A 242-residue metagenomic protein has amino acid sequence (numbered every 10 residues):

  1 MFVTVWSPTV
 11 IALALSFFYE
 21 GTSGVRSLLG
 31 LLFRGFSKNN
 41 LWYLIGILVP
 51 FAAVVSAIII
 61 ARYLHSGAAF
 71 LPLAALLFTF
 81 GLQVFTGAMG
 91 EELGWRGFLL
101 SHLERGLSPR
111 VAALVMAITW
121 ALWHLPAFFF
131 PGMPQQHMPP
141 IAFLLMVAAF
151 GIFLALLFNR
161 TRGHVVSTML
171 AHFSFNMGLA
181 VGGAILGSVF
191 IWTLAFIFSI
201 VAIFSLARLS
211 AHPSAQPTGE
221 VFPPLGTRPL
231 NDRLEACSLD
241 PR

Functional and structural regions predicted by a protein language model:
M1-I45, I60-L73, L157-G163, L206-E220: Membrane-helix interface linkers and caps
W6, I47, F80-F85, L114-A121 (+5 more regions): Residue-level signature of the transmembrane alpha-helical core of multi-pass small-molecule transporters
F51-I58, I118-A127, H172-V181: Aromatic-anchored segments of alpha-helical transmembrane domains
A68-G81, G132-L145: Juxtamembrane helix-entry segments on the extracytoplasmic side of multipass membrane proteins
G90-A117, N159-H164: Membrane-interface helix/loop boundary segments of multi-pass membrane proteins
G106, R110-Q135: Membrane-helix boundary elements
M138-F196: Functionally important transmembrane alpha-helices
S214-C237: Short, highly charged, low-complexity non-transmembrane loops/tails of multi-pass membrane proteins
